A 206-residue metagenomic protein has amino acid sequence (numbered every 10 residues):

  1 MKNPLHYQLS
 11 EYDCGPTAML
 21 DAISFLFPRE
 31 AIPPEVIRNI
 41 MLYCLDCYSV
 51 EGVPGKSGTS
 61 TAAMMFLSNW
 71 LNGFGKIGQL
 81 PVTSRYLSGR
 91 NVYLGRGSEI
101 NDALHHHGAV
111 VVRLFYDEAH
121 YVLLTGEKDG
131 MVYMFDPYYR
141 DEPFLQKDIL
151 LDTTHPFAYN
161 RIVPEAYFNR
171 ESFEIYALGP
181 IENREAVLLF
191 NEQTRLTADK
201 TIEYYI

Functional and structural regions predicted by a protein language model:
M1-G89, I202: Cysteine-nucleophile protease catalytic domains, especially the papain-like/related folds used in DUB/UBL proteases
E11, E30, V53-A62, G89-L94 (+2 more regions): Short, exposed beta-strand "edge-strand" segments with a Pro/Gly-rich flavor and a Y/T-containing core
I40-C44, A63-L67, E99-I100, L104 (+2 more regions): Generic hydrophobic, helix-prone segments enriched in Leu/Val/Ile
G55-T59, V92, Y116, E182 (+1 more regions): Alpha-helix N-cap/loop-to-helix boundary motif
L67-L71, R96-I100, I162-P164: Intrinsically disordered, low-complexity boundary segments flanking structured domains
L67-V82, V112-E127, I149-N160: Hydrophobic transmembrane alpha-helix bundles
R85-Y139, P143: Active-site-adjacent substructure of cysteine-protease-like catalytic cores
L104-H106, E127-I206: Noncatalytic regulatory segments and standalone regulatory/sensor domains
